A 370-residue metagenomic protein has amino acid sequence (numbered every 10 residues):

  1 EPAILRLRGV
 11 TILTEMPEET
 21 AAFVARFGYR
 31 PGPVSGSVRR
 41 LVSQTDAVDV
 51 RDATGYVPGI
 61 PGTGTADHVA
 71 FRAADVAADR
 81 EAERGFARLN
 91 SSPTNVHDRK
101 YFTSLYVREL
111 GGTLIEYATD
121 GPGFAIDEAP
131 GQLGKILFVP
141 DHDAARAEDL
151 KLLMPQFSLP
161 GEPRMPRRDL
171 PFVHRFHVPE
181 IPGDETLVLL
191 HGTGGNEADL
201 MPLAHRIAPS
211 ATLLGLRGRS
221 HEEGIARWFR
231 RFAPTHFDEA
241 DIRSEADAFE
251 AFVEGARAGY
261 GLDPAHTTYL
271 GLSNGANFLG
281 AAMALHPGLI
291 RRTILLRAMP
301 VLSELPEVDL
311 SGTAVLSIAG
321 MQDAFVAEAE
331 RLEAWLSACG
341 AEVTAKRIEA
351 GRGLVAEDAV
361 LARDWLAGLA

Functional and structural regions predicted by a protein language model:
E1-Y101, V107-R164: Glyoxalase I/VOC metalloenzyme domain signal
P166-L262, H266: Serine-hydrolase catalytic machinery in alpha/beta-hydrolase-like enzymes
P202, A281-L285: Active-site signature of alpha/beta-hydrolase-fold catalytic machinery across serine- and Asp/Cys-nucleophile hydrolases
L270-G275, L279: Gly/Ala-rich beta-loop-alpha elbow adjacent to hydrolase catalytic centers
G288-P300: A conserved short beta-strand
L316-A319: Short beta-strand/loop motif that positions the catalytic acidic residue of the alpha/beta-hydrolase fold
M321-A327, R352-G353: Acidic catalytic loop of the alpha/beta-hydrolase fold
E330-E333, S337, E342-A370: C-terminal catalytic histidine-bearing segment of alpha/beta-hydrolase fold enzymes
